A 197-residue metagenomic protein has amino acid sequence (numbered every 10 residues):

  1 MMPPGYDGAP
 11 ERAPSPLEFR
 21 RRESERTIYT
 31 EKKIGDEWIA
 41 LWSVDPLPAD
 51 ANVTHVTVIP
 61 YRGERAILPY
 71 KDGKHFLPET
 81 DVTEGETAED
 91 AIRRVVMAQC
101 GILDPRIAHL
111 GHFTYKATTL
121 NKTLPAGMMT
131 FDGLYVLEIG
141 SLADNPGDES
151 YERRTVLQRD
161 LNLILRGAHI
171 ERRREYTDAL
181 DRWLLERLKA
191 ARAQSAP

Functional and structural regions predicted by a protein language model:
P3-T57: Acidic, metal-coordinating catalytic segment for phosphate/diphosphate chemistry, firing primarily on the Nudix
D50, F76-P78, Y115-T119: Short, solvent-exposed loop/turn segments at secondary-structure junctions
T54-V56, F131-G133, Y151: Change "...and in nucleic-acid phosphodiester-cleaving endonucleases..." to "...and in nucleic-acid processing enzymes
I59-Q99: Conserved Nudix-box catalytic region and its N-terminal flanking loop in Nudix hydrolases and closely related
P60, L134-E138, L157: Short, well-ordered beta-strand micro-motif
I102-H112: A short coil-to-beta-strand element that immediately follows conserved catalytic motifs
F113-D144: Active-site-adjacent beta-strand/loop module that shapes the phosphate/pyrophosphate-binding cleft
D144-P197: Nudix hydrolase/Nudix homology domain
